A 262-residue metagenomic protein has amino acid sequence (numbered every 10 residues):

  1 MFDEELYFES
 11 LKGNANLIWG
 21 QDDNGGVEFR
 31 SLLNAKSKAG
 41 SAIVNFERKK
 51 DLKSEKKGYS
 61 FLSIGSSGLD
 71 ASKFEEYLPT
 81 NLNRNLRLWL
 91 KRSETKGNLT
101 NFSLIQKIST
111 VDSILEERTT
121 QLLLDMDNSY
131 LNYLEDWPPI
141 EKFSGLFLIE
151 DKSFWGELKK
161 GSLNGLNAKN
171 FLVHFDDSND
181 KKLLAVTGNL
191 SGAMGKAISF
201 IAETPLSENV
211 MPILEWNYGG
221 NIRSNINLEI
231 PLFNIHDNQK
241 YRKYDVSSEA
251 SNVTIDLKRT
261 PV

Functional and structural regions predicted by a protein language model:
M1-N34, K57-L131, D177-Q239, D245-D256: Extended amphipathic, helix-rich lipid-handling scaffolds
K12-K50, E150-N167: Repeat-solenoid scaffold signature
S37-E47, K73-E76, G165-H174, K196-S199: A short, polar/proline- and glycine-enriched secondary-structure boundary/capping micro-motif
S41, E141-F143: Short, surface-exposed coil-to-beta transition loops
V44-K57, V173-K181: Long, acidic, intrinsically disordered low-complexity segments
F147: Anion-recognition interface
